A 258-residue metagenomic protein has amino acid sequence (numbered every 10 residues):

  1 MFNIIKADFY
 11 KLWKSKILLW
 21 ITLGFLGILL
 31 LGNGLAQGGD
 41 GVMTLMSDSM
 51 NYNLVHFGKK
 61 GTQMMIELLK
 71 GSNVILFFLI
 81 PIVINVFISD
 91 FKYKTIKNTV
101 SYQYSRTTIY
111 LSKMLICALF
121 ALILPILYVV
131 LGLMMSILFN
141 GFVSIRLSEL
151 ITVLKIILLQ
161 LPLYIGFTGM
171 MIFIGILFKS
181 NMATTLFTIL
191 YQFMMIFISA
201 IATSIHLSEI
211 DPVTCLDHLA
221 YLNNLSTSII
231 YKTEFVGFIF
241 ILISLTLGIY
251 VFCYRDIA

Functional and structural regions predicted by a protein language model:
M1-F25: Aromatic- and glycine-rich beta-strand/loop motifs that create alpha-glucan
K11, S15, I239-A258: Junction motif at the cytosolic side of a transmembrane helix
I17-L18, S105-L111, E149, S180-A183: Membrane-helix interface segments
T22, K97, Y110, T185-L186: Hydrophobic/aromatic positions within or immediately flanking transmembrane alpha-helices of multi-pass small-molecule
T22-V86, L111-L177, I196, L216-I239: Secretory targeting signals
L31-G39, F178-C215: Transmembrane helix segments
G39-T44, F91, T95, M135-V143 (+5 more regions): Membrane-interfacial segments
V83-Y102, R106, M114: Transmembrane helix boundary and interhelical loop/hinge segments in multi-pass membrane proteins
